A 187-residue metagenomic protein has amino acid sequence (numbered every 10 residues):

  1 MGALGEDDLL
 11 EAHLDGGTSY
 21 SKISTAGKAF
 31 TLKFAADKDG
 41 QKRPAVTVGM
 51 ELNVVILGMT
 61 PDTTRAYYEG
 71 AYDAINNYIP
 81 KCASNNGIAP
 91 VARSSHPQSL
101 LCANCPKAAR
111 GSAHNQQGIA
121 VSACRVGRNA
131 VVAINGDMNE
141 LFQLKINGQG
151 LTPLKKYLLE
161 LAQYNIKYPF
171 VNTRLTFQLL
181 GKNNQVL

Functional and structural regions predicted by a protein language model:
M1-D137: OB-fold ssDNA-binding interfaces and closely related basic DNA-contact patches used across DNA replication/repair
V121-L187: Extended serine/threonine-enriched, polar tracts that run as long, contiguous segments within proteins
